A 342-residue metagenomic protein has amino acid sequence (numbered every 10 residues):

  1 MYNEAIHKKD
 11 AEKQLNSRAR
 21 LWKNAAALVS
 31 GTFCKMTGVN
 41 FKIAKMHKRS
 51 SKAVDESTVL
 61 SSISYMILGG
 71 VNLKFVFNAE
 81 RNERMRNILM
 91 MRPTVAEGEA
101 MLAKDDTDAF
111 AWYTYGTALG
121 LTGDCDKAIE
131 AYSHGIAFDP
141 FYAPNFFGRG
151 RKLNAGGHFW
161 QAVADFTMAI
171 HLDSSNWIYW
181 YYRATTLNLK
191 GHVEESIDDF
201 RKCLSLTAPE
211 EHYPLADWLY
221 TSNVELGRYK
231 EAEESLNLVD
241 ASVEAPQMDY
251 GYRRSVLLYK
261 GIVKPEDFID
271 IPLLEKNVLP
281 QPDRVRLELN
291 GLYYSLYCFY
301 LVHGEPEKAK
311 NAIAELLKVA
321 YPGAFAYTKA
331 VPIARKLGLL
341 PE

Functional and structural regions predicted by a protein language model:
M101, H134-G135, M168-A169, C203 (+1 more regions): Canonical positions in the second alpha-helix
K104, F138, L172, L206-A208 (+1 more regions): Structural marker of alpha-solenoid helical repeat scaffolds
D108, Y142, N176, E210-H212 (+1 more regions): Residue-level recognition of tetratricopeptide repeat
